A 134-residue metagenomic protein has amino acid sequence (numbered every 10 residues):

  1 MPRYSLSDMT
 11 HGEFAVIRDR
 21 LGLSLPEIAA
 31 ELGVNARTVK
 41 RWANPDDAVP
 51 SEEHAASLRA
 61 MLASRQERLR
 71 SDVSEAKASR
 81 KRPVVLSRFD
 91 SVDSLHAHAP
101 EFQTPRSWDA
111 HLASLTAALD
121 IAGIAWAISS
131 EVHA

Functional and structural regions predicted by a protein language model:
M1-R20: A short, Lys/Arg-rich alpha-helix, primarily the initiator
M9-T10, V34, E53: Alpha-helix N-cap/N′ positions at the starts of helices
A15, A29, K40-R41, R59: Key DNA-contacting residues within the recognition helix of helix-turn-helix
D19, A30, D120: Short polybasic/polar patches that bind polyanions
P26-L32: Short alpha-helical "recognition helix" segments of helix-turn-helix
G33-P50: Recognition helix of helix-turn-helix/homeodomain-like DNA-binding domains that insert into the DNA major groove
P50-R68: DNA major-groove recognition helix of helix-turn-helix/homeodomain DNA-binding modules
Q66-A134: Helix-turn-helix/homeodomain-like alpha-helical modules used for DNA recognition and transcription-factor dimerization
